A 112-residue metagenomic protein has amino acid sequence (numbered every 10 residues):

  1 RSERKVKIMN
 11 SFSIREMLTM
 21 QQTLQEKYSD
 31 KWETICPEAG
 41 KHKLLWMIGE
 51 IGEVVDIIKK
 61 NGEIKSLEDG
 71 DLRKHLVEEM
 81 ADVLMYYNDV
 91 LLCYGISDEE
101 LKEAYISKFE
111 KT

Functional and structural regions predicted by a protein language model:
S2-T112: Flexible "arm" and connector segments at domain edges
